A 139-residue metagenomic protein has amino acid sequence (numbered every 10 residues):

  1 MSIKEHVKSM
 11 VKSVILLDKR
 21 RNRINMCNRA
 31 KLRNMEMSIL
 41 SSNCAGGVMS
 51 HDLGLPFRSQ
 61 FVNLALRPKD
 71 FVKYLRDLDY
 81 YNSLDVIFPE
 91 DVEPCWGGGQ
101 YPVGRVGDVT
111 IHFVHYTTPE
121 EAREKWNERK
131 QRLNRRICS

Functional and structural regions predicted by a protein language model:
M1-M35: Membrane-proximal basic amphipathic "stem/tether" segments
N25-L32, N43, V48-C138: Positively charged, amphipathic N-terminal segments that serve as targeting/anchoring signals
